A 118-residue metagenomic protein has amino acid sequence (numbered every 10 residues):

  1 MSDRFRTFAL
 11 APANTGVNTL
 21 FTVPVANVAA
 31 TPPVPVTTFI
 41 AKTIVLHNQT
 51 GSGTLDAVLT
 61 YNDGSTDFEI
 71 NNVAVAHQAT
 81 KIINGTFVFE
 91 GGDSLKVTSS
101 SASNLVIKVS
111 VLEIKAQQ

Functional and structural regions predicted by a protein language model:
M1-F39, T43, S99-Q118: C-terminal interaction-tip segments
L46-G51, S100: Short solvent-exposed strand-capping/beta-turn motif centered on an Asx-Ser/Thr pair
N48, Y61-D63, E113-K115: Beta-strand elements of well-folded, non-transmembrane domains
G51-N71: Short, surface-exposed beta-strand/strand-loop-strand elements in extracellular ectodomains
V73-A79: Short proline/glycine- and polar residue-rich coil/turn motifs
T80-T86: Exposed aromatic-hydrophobic patches
F87-N104: Noncatalytic modules at the cell exterior or secretory-pathway interfaces, chiefly beta-strand-rich lectin/adhesion
